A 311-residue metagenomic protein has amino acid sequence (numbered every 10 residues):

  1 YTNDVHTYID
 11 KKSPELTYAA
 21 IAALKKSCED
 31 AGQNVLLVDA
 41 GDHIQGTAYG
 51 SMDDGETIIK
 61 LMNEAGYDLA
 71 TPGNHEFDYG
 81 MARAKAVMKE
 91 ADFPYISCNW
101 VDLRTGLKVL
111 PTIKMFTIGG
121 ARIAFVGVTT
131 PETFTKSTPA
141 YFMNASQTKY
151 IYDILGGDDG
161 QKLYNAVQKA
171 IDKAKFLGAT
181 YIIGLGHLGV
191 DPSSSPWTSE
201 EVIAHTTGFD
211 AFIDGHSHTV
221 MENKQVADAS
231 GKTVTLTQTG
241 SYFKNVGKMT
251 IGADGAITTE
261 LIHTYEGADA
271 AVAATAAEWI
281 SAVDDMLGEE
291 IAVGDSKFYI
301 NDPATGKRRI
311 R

Functional and structural regions predicted by a protein language model:
Y1-G267: Acidic, metal/ion-coordinating pockets
A270-R311: Hard-cation-handling environments
